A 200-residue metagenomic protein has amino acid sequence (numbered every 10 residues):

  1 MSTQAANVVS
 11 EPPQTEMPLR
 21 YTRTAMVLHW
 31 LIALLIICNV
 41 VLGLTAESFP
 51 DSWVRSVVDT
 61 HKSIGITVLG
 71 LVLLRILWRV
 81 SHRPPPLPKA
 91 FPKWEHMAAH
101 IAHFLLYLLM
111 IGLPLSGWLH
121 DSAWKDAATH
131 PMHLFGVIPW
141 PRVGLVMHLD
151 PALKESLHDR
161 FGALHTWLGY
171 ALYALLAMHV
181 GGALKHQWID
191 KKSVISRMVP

Functional and structural regions predicted by a protein language model:
M1-P200: Membrane-embedded alpha-helical bundles that constitute the cytochrome b-like, heme-associated redox core of multi-pass
